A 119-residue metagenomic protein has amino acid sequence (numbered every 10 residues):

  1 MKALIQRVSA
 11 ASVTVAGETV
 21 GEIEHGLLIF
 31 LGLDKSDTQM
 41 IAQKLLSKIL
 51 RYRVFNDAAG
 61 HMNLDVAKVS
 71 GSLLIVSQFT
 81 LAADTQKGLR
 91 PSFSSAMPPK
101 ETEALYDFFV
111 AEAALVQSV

Functional and structural regions predicted by a protein language model:
M1-G88, A104-V119: N-terminal, polar/charged subdomain of small-to-medium soluble alpha/beta proteins
K87-E101: A charged helix-plus-loop insertion that forms the helical arch/lid used to bind and gate nucleic-acid substrates
